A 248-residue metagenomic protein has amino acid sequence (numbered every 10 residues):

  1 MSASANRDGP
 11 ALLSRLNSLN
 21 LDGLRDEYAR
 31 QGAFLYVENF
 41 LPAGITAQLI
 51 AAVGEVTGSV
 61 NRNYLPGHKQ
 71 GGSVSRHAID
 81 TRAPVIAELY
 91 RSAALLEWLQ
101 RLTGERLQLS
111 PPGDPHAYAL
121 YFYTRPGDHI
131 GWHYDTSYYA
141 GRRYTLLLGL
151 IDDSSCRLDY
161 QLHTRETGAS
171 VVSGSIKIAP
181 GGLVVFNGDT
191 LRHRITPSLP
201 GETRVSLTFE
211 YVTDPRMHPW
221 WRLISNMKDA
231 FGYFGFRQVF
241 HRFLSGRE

Functional and structural regions predicted by a protein language model:
A3-T103: Non-heme Fe(II)/2-oxoglutarate
V37, S110, P115-H116, V239-H241: A mid-sequence interfacial segment
E38, T196, T208: Residue-level detector of conserved, well-ordered beta-strand and adjacent loop positions that form binding/recognition
A52, P197-S198: Residue-level signal for well-ordered alpha-helical positions
S59-Y64, V171, D189-T196: Soluble, non-transmembrane catalytic domains of enzymes that act on hydrophobic metabolites at membranes
Q70-S75, L120-Y121, M227-G232: Amphipathic alpha-helical surface "interface" segments used for docking/oligomerization or membrane association within
A87, Q100-T190, E202, S206 (+1 more regions): Catalytic core of non-heme Fe(II) oxygenases with the double-stranded beta-helix
L199-E248: Non-heme Fe(II)/2-oxoglutarate
